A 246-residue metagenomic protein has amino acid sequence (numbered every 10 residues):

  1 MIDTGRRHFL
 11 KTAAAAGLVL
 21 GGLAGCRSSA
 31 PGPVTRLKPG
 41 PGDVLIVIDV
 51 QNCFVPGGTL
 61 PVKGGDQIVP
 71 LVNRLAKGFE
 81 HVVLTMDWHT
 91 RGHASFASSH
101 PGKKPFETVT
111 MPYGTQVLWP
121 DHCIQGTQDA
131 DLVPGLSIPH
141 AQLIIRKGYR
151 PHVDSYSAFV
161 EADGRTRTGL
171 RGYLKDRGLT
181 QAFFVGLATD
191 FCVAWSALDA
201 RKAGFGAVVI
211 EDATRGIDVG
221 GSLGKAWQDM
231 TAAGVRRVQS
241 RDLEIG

Functional and structural regions predicted by a protein language model:
I2, H8-S28: N-terminal export signals
G32-G148, D176, T180-Q181, F205-V209 (+1 more regions): Active-site acidic carboxylates
T90-A94, V153-D154, C192-V193: Short catalytic/ligand-binding loop motif for oxyanion handling, primarily in non-cytosolic enzymes, centered on
P139-T168, G172-Y173: Histidine/lysine/aspartate-rich catalytic loop segments that bind and position anionic ligands
V153, I210-D212: His/Asp/Glu-enriched short active-site or ligand-binding loop at hydrolase and phosphoryl-transfer sites
V185: Short beta-strand immediately N-terminal to the catalytic nucleophile in serine-hydrolase-like folds
A188-F191, T214-I217: Short Gly/Pro-enriched loop/turn and capping motifs at secondary-structure junctions
A194-K202: Histidine-anchored nucleotide/phosphate-binding helix
